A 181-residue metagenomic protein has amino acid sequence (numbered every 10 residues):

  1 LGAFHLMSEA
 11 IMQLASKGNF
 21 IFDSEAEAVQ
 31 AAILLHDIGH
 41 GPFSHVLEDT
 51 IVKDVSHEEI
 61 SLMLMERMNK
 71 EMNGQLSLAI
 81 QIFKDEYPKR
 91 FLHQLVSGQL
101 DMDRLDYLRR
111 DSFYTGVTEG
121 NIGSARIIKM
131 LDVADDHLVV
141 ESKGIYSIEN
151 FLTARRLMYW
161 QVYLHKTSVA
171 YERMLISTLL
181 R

Functional and structural regions predicted by a protein language model:
L1-A31, G39-R181: Sequence-structural signature of the catalytic-core scaffold of metal-dependent phosphohydrolases that act on
